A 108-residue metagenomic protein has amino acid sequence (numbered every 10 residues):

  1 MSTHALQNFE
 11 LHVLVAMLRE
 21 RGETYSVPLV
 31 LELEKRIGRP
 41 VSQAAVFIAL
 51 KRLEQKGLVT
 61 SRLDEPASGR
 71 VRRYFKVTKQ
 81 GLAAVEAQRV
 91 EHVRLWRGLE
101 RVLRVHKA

Functional and structural regions predicted by a protein language model:
M1-H4, R62-D64: Short beta-strand/turn micro-motifs at beta-sheet edges
S2-A45: N-terminal helix-turn-helix DNA-binding core of bacterial DNA-binding proteins
S2-T3, L50, H106-A108: Short, contiguous hydrophobic alpha-helices characteristic of membrane insertion segments
V46-L53: Basic amphipathic alpha-helical segments that dock to polyanions
E54-V71, K76: Beta-hairpin "wing" of winged helix-turn-helix
V77-G81: Accessory beta->alpha helical hairpin/"wing" motif in late/C-terminal subdomains of nucleic-acid enzymes
A83-A108: Amphipathic alpha-helical dimerization/coiled-coil segments that flank or bridge DNA-binding/regulatory modules
